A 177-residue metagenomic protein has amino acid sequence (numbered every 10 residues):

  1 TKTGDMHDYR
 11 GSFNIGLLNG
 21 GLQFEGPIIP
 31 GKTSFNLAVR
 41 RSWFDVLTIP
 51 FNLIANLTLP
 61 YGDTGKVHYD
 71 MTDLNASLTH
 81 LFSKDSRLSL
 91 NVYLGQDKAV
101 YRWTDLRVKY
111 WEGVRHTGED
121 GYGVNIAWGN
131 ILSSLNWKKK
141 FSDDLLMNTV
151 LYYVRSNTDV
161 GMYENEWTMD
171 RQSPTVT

Functional and structural regions predicted by a protein language model:
T1-S12, G21-E25, G31-K32: A beta-strand signature from Gram-negative outer-membrane beta-barrel systems, especially the internal plug domain
G4, L53-P60, K109-G118: Short glycine/proline- and charge-enriched loop/turn segments that cap or connect secondary-structure elements
H7-D8, Y61-D63, D120-Y122: Short, contiguous strand/loop micro-motifs
L18-W43, L57-R102, N125-M147, Y153: Transmembrane beta-barrel wall of Gram-negative outer-membrane proteins
I28, F51-N52, D105, E164: Short, glycine/charged-enriched secondary-structure capping and boundary segments
D45-P50: Short, charged, surface-exposed secondary-structure boundary motifs
V100-R102, V108-T177: Replace "related TpsB outer-membrane translocases also match" with "some related outer-membrane beta-barrels such as
